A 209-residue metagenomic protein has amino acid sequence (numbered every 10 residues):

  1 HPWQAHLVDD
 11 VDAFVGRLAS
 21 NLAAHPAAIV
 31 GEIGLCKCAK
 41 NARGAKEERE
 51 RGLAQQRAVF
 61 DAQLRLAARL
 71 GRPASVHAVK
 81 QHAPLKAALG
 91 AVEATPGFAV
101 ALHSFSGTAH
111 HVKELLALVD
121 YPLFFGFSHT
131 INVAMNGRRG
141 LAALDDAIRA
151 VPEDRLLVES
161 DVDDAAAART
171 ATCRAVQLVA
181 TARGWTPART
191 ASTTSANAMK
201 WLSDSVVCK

Functional and structural regions predicted by a protein language model:
H1-A5, I33-C38, V79-Q81, F105-G107 (+2 more regions): Active-site beta-loop-alpha junctions enriched in small/polar residues
H1-L7, I33-A54, L70-V76: Surface-exposed cleft-lining segments at the edges of enzyme active sites
H6-A13, G44-A58, R139, A167-A171: Alpha-helix N-cap and loop-to-helix initiation/capping positions
L7-A28, A142-E153: Short amphipathic alpha-helices and their capping/turn segments at secondary-structure boundaries
E32, A67, H103, D161 (+1 more regions): Residue-level signal for inorganic ion chemistry
E50-L157: Catalytic pocket-lining loop regions of alpha/beta-barrel enzymes, especially the amidohydrolase/enolase/GH5 lineages
R65-L66, A171-K209: Mid-to-C-terminal alpha-helical segments outside catalytic/metal-binding sites
D154-R169: Short acidic/histidine-rich active-site segments
